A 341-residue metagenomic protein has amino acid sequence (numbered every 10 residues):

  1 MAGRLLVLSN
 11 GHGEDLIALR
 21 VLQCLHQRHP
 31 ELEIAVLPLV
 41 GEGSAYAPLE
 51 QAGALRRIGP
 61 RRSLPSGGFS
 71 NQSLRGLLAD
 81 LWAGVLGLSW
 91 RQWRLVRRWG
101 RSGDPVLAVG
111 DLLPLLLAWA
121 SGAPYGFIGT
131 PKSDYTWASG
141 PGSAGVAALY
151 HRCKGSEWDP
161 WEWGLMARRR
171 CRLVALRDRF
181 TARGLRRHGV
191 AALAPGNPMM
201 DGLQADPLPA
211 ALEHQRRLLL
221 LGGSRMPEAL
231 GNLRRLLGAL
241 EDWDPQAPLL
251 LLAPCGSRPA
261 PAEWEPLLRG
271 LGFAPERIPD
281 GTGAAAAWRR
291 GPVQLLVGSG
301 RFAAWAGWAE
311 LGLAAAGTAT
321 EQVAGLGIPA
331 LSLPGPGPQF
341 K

Functional and structural regions predicted by a protein language model:
M1-K341: Nucleotide-activated sugar donor-binding and catalytic core shared by glycosyltransferases and related lipid-linked
